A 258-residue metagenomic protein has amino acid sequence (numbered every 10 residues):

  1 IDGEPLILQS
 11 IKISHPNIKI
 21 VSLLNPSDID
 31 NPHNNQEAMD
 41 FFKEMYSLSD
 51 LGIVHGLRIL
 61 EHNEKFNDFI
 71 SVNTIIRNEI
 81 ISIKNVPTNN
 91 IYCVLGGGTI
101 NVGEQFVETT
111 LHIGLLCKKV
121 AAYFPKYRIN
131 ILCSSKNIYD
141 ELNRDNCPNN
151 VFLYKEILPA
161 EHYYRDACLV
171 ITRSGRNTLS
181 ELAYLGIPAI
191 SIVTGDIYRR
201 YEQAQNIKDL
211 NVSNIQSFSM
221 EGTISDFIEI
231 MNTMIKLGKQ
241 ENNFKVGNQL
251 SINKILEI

Functional and structural regions predicted by a protein language model:
I1-N130, N137-I258: Nucleotide-activated sugar donor-binding and catalytic core shared by glycosyltransferases and related lipid-linked
